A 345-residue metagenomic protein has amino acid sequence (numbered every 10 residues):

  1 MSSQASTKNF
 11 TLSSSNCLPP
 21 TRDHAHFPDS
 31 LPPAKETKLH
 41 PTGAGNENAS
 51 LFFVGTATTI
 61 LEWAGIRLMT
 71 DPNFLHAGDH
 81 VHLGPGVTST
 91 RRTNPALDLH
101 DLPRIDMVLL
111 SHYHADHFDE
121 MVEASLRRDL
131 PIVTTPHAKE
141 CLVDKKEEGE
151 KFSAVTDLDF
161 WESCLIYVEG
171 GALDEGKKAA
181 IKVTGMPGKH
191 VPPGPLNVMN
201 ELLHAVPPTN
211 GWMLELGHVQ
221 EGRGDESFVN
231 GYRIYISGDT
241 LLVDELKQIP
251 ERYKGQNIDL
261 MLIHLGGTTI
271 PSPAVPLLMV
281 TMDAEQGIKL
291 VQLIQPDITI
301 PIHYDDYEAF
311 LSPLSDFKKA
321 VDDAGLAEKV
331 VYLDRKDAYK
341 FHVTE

Functional and structural regions predicted by a protein language model:
M1-L39, E345: Eukaryotic N-terminal targeting leaders
S3, L99, P131-V133, H137-E140 (+2 more regions): Cap/insert and terminal regions of metallo-dependent hydrolase folds
H24-G43, I60-Y113, E120-S125, T134 (+2 more regions): Pre-active-site segment of Zn-dependent metallo-hydrolases
A44-A49, E62-L68, S163-T184, E215-I234 (+1 more regions): Beta-strand-turn-beta hairpins that frame and shape the catalytic cleft of phosphate-ester-processing enzymes
L61, D71, H112, D119 (+5 more regions): Divalent metal-coordination and catalytic microenvironments
P72-F74, Y113, H137, M186-H190 (+3 more regions): Active-site metal-binding loops of divalent metal-dependent hydrolases
H76-A77, H82-L83, E175-Y232, D244 (+2 more regions): Active-site-proximal loop/helix segment associated with metal-binding centers of metalloenzymes
L142-D159: Helix-loop-beta element that forms the nucleotide-linked donor phosphate-binding surface in glycosyltransferases
